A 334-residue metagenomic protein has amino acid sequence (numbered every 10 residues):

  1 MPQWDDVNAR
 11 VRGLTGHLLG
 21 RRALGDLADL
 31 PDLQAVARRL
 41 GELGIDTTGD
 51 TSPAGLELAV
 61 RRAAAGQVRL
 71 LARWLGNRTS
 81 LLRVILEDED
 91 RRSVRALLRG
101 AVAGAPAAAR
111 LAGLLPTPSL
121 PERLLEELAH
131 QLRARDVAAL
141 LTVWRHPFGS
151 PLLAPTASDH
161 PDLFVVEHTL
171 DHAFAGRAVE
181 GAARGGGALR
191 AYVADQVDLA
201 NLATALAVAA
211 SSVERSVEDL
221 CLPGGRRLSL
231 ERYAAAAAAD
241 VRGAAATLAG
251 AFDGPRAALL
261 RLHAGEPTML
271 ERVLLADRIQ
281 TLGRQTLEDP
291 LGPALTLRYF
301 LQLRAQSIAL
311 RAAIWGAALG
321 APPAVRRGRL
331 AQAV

Functional and structural regions predicted by a protein language model:
M1-V334: N-terminal domain-start signal
